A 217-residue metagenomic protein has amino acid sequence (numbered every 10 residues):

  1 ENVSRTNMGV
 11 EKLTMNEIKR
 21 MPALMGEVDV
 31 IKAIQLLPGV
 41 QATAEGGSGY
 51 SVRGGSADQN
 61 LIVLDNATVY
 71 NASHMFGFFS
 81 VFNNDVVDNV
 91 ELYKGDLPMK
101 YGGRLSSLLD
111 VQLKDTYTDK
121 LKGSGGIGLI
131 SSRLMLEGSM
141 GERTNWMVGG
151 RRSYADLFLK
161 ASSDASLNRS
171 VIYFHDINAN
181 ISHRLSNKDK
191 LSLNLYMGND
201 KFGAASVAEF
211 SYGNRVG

Functional and structural regions predicted by a protein language model:
N2-L97, L108, K114-D115: Periplasmic N-terminal accessory/gating domains of Gram-negative outer-membrane beta-barrel systems
N2-V3, A57, A67-V69, K114 (+4 more regions): Structural signature of outer-membrane beta-barrel domains
S4-M8, H74, K120-G123, L159-K160 (+1 more regions): Short, charged, solvent-exposed linker or helix-capping segments at domain edges/interfaces that act as flexible hinges
D29, Q35, G47, G77 (+6 more regions): Transmembrane beta-barrel architecture of outer-membrane proteins
T43-E45, G55, D85, R104 (+3 more regions): A short, compositionally biased micro-patch
G77-S80, D88-M99, S107-G138, N145-R152 (+1 more regions): Short strand-turn segments of transmembrane beta-barrel domains in outer membranes, especially the first one or two
K120-K122, S163-L167, G203-G217: Extracellular loop and loop/strand-boundary signature of outer-membrane beta-barrel proteins
G128-R152, S166-K201, N214-G217: Transmembrane beta-barrel wall of Gram-negative outer-membrane proteins
